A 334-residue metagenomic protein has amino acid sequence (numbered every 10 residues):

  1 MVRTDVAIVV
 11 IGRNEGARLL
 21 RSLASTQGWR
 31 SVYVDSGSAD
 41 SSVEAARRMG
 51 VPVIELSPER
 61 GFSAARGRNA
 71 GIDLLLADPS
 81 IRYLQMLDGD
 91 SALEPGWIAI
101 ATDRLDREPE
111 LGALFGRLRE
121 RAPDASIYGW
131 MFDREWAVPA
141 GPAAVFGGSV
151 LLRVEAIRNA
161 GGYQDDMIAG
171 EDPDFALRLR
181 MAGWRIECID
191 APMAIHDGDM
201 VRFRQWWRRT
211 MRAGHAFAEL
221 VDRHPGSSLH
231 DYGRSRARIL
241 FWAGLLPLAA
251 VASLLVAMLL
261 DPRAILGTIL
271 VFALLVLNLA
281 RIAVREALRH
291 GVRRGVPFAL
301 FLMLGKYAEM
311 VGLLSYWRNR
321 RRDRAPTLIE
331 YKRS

Functional and structural regions predicted by a protein language model:
V10-G28: Short, well-formed alpha-helical segments that are part of the catalytic scaffolds of diverse glycosyltransferases
D35-E44, P58, S91: A conserved acidic beta->alpha catalytic loop
P58-A77: Glycine-rich, basic loop-to-helix element that forms the pyrophosphate-binding segment of sugar-nucleotide handling
P79-A92: Short beta-strand-to-loop acidic/aromatic patch adjacent to the donor-nucleotide binding site
A92-S126, D197: Conserved donor NDP-sugar-binding/catalytic core segment of glycosyltransferases
E120-R121, E135-L152, N159, M167-I168 (+1 more regions): A recurrent flexible, glycine/aromatic-enriched loop bordering the glycosyltransferase active site that acts as
D166-M167, P173-D231: Catalytic donor/gating beta->alpha subdomain of glycosyltransferases that bind UDP-sugars
A243-R318: Membrane-embedded multi-pass helical conduit in multi-pass membrane proteins, especially envelope-biosynthetic
